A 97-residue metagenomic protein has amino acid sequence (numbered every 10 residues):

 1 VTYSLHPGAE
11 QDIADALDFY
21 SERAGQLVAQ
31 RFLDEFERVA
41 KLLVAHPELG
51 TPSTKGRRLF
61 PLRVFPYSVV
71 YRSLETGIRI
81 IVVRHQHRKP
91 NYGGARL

Functional and structural regions predicted by a protein language model:
V1-R57, L74-G77, R96-L97: Basic, Lys/Arg-enriched alpha-helical interface segments
Q26, S68, R72-L97: Enriched for short, Lys/Arg-rich terminal
R57-L59, S68-V69: Short hydrophobic/aromatic beta-strand element in the GNAT-like acyltransferase core that lines or flanks the acyl-donor
R63-F65: A short, glycine/Asx- and small/polar-enriched loop/turn that sits immediately N-terminal to a beta-strand
